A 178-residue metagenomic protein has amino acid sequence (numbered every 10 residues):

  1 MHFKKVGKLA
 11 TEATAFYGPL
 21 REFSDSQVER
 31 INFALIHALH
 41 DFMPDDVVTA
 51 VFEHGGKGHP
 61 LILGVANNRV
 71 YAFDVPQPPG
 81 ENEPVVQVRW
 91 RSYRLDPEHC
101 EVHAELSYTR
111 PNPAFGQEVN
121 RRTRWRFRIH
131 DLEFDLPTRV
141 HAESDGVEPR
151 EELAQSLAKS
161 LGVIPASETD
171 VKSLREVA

Functional and structural regions predicted by a protein language model:
M1-L63, N67: Anionic N-terminal interaction surfaces
K4-V6, R89, A178: Generic extreme N-terminus detector
A10-A15, A34, A38, A50 (+9 more regions): A sequence-composition feature that detects small, non-aromatic residues
V51-R122, E133, S160: Phosphoinositide-binding peripheral membrane targeting modules
E101-V177: Canonical pleckstrin homology
